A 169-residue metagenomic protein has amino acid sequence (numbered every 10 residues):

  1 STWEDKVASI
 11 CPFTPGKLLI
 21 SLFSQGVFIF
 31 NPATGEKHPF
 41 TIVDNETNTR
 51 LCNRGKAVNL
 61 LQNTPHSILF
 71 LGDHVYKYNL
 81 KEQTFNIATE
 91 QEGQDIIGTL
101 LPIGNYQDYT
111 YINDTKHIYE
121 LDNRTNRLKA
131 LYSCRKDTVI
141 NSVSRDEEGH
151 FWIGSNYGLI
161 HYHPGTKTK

Functional and structural regions predicted by a protein language model:
S1-K169: Carboxylate-rich, polar loop motifs that coordinate divalent cations or form catalytic acidic clusters
